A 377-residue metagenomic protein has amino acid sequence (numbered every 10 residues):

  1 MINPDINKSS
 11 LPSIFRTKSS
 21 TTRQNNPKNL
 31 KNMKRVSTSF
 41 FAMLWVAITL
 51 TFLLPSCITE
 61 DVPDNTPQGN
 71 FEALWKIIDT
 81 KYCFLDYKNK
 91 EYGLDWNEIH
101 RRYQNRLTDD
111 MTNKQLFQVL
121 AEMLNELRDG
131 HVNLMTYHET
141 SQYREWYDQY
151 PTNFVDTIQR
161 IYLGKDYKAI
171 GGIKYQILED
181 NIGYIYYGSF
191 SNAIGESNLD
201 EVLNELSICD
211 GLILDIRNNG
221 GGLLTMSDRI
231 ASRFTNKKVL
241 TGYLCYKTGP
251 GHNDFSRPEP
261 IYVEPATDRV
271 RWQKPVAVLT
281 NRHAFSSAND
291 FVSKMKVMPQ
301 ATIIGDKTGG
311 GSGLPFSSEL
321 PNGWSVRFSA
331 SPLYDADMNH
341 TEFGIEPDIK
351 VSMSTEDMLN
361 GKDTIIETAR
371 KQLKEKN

Functional and structural regions predicted by a protein language model:
M1-D64: Bacterial Sec-dependent N-terminal signal peptides
N32-R35, K168, I177-L178, R271 (+2 more regions): A generic structural signal for short, non-catalytic loop/turn and secondary-structure boundary residues
A42, I170-G171, G313: Short beta-strand-initiation
T51, L206-I208, V270, V297: Alpha-helix termination/capping residues and helix-transition junctions
C57-K247, D254-P260, P275, S317 (+2 more regions): Flexible, low-complexity junctional segments that flank or bridge functional domains
T225-G361, E367: Conserved acidic, small-residue-rich alpha-beta core segments centered on
T368-K376: C-terminal alpha-helix
